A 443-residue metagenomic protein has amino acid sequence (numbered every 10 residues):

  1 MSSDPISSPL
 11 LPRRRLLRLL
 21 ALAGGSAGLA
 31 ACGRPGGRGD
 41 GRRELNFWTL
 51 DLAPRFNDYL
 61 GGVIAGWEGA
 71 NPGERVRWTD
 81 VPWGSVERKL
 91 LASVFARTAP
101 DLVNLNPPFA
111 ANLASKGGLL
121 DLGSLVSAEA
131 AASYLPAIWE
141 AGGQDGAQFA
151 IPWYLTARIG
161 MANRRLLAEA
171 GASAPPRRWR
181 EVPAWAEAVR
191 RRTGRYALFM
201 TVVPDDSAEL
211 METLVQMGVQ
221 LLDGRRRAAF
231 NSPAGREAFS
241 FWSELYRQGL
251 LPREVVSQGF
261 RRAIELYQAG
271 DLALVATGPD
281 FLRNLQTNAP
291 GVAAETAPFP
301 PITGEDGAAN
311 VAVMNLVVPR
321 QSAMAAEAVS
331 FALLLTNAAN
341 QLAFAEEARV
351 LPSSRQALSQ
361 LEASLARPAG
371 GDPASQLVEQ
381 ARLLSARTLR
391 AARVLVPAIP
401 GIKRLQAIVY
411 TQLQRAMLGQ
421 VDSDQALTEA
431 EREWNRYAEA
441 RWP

Functional and structural regions predicted by a protein language model:
S2-P12, L16-N112, A128-A131, A174 (+5 more regions): Conserved N-terminal structural module of periplasmic/extracytoplasmic solute-binding proteins
L50, A110, S240-L333: Extracytoplasmic/periplasmic substrate-binding proteins
D80-K89, P108, W179-E181, V255-E265: Short helix-initiation/N-cap motifs at beta->coil->alpha
P107-I159, P183, E209-E212, M217 (+3 more regions): Hinge/lid segment of periplasmic solute-binding proteins
L120-Y134, V219-F239, Q286-P290, T296-A309 (+2 more regions): Short, solvent-exposed loop/beta-turn-alpha elements that line the ligand-binding surface or hinge of extracytoplasmic
A168, A386-P443: Conserved C-terminal helix/tail region of periplasmic/extracytoplasmic solute-binding proteins
A186-A188, R192, R227-V256: Glycine-centered hinge/linker elements that transmit conformational signals in sensory and ligand-binding systems
P279-V292, G304-I408: C-terminal lobe and pocket-closing loops of periplasmic/extracytoplasmic Venus-flytrap solute-binding proteins
